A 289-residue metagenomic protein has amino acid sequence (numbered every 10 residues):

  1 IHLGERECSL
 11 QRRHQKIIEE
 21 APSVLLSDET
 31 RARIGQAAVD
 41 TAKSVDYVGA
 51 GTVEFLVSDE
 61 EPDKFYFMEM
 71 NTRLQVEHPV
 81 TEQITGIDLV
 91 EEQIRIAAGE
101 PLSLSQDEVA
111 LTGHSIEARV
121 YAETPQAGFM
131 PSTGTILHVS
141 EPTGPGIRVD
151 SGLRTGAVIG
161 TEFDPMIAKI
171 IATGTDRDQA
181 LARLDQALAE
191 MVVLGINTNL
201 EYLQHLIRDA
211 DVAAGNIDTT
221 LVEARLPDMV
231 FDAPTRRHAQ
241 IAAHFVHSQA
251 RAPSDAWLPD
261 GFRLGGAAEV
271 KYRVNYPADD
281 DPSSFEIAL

Functional and structural regions predicted by a protein language model:
I1-A37, L74-L89: ATP-dependent carboxylate/phosphate-activation module, predominantly the ATP-grasp catalytic core and closely related
I1-H2, Y47-Q75: Conserved metal-phosphate-binding beta-hairpin within the catalytic cores of diverse ATP-dependent phosphoryl-transfer
I1-R12, K64-N71, P79, M130-P131 (+1 more regions): Beta-strand scaffold of nucleotide-dependent catalytic cores
E5-E7, E19, E54, E69 (+3 more regions): Acidic-residue sensor for enzyme active/binding pockets
R6, L10, E61-F67, N71 (+1 more regions): Terminal amphipathic helices with adjacent charged low-complexity linkers/tails
E7-C8, I287-L289: A short, sequence-level motif marking secondary-structure junctions
A38, Q75, P79-A288: Catalytic cores of soluble metabolic enzymes centered on carboxylation/carboxyl-transfer
A42-D46: Short regulatory alpha-helical segment in sensory/regulatory domains of signaling proteins that mediates
